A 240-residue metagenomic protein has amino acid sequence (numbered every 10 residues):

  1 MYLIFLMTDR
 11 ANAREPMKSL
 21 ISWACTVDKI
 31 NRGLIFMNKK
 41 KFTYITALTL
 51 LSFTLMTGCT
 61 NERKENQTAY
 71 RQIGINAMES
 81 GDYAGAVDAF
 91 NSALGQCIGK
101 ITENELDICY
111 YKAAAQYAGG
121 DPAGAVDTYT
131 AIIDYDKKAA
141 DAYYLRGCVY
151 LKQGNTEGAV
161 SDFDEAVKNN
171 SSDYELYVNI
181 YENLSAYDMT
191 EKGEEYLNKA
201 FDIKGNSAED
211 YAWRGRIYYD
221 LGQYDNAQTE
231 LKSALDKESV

Functional and structural regions predicted by a protein language model:
Q67, I101, L106-D107, A140-D141 (+2 more regions): Helix-start (N-cap) detector for alpha-helical repeat units in TPR-like alpha-solenoids, especially tetratricopeptide
E79, A118, K152, N183-Y187 (+1 more regions): Register position in tetratricopeptide repeats
I98, E103, K137, S171 (+2 more regions): Short coil turns that delineate tetratricopeptide repeat
D107, Y111, L145, N179-E182 (+1 more regions): Canonical tetratricopeptide repeat
